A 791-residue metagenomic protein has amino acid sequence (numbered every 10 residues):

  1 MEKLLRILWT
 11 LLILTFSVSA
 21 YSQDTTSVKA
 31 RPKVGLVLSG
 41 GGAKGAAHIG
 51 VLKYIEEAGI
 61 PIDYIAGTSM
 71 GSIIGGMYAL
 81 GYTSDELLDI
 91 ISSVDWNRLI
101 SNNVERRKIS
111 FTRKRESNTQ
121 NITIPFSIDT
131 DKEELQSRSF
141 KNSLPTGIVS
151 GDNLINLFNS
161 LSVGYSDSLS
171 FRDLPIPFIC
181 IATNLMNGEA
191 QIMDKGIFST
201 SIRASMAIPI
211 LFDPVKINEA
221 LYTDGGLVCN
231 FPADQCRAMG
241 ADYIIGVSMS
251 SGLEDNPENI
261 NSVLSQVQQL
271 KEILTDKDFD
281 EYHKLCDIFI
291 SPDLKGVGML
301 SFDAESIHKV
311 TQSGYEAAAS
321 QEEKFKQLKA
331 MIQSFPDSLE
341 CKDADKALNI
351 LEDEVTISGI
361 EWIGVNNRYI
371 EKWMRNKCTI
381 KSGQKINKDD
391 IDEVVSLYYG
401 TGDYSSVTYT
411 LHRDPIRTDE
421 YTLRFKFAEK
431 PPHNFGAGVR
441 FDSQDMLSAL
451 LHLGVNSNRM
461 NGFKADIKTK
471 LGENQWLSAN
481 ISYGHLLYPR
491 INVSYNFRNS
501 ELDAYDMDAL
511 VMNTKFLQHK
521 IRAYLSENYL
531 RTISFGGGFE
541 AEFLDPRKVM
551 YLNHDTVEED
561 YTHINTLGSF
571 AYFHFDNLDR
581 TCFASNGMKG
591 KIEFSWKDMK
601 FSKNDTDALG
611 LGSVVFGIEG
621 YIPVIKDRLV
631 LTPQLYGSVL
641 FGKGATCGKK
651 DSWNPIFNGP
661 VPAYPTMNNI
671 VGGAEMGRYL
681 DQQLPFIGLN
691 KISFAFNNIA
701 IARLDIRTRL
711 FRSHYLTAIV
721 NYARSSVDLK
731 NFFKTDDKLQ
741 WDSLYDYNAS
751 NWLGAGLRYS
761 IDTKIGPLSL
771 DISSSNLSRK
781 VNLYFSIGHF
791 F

Functional and structural regions predicted by a protein language model:
M1-S27: Bacterial Sec-dependent N-terminal signal peptides
Q23-T68, G76-P415, Y421, F427-P431: Patatin-like phospholipase
N259, D503-M507, L544-Y551, N604 (+3 more regions): Outer-membrane beta-barrel and related beta-rich outer-membrane complex signature in Gram-negative bacteria
D389, S406-C582, E675-L684, I692-N698 (+1 more regions): Gram-negative/organellar outer-membrane beta-barrel architecture
V439, F570-H574, L578-F711, W741: C-terminal outer-membrane beta-barrel translocator/porin domains of Gram-negative envelope proteins and their
F441-S443, G484-H485, D508-N513, L552-D560 (+5 more regions): Flexible, surface-exposed loop regions and adjacent strand-edge segments of Gram-negative outer-membrane beta-barrel
L552, E559, H563-L567, V624-T632 (+5 more regions): Outer-membrane beta-barrel transmembrane domain signature
F732-F791: C-terminal beta-signal and terminal closure region of outer-membrane beta-barrel proteins
